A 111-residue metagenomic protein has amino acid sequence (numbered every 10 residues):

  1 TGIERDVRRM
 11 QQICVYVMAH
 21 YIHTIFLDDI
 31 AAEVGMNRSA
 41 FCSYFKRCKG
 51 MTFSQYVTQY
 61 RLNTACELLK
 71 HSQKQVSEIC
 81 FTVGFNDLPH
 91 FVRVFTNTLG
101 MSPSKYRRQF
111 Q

Functional and structural regions predicted by a protein language model:
T1-I25, D29-V34, Q55-K74: A short, Lys/Arg-enriched amphipathic alpha-helix from helix-turn-helix/homeodomain DNA-binding modules
M18, T24-Y60, C80-Q109: Basic/polar phosphate-binding segments, predominantly the helix-turn-helix DNA-binding elements of transcriptional
K74-Q75, H90: Residue-level recognition of oxygen-bearing side chains
